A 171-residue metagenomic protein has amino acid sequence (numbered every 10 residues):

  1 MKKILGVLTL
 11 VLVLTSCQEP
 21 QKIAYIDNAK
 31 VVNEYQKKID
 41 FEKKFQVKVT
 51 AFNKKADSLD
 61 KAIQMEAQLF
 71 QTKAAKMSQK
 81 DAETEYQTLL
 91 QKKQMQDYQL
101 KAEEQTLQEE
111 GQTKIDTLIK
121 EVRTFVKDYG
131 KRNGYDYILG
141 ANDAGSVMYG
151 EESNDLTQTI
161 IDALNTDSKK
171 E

Functional and structural regions predicted by a protein language model:
K2-V7: Sec-dependent signal peptide recognition, specifically the positively charged N-region followed immediately by
V13-S16: C-terminal motif of bacterial Sec signal peptides marking the signal peptidase cleavage site
P20-N133, Y137-G145, K169-E171: Amphipathic alpha-helical segments
K43, L156-T157: Short, hinge-like loop/turn segments at secondary-structure boundaries
T117, E121, E151, D155-L156: Charged, alpha-helix-enriched surfaces in structured cytosolic catalytic cores of large nucleotide-utilizing machines
